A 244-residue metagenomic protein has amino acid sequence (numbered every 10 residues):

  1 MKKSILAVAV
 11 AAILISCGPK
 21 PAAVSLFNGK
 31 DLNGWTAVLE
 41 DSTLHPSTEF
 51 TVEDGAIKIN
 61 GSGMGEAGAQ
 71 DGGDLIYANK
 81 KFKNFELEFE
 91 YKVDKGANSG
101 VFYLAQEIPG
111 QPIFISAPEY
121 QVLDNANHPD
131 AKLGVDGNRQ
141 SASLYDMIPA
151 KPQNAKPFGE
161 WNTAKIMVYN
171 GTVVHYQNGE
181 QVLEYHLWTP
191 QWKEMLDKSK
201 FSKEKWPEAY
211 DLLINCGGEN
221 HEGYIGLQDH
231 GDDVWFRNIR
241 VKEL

Functional and structural regions predicted by a protein language model:
M1-A22: Bacterial Sec-dependent N-terminal signal peptides
C17-L244: Carbohydrate-interacting regions of secretory-pathway proteins
